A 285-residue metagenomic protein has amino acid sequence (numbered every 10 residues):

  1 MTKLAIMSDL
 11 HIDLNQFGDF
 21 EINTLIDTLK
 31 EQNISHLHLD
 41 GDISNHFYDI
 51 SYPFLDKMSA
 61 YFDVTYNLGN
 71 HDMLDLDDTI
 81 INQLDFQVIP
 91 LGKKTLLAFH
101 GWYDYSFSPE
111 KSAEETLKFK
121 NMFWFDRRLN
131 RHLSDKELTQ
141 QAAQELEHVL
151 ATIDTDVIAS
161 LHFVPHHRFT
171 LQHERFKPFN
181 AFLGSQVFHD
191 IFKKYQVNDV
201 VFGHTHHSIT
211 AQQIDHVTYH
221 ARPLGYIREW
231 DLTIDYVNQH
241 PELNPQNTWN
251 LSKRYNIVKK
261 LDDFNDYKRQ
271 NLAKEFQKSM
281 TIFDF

Functional and structural regions predicted by a protein language model:
M1-A5, V88-A98, Y103, S108 (+3 more regions): Beta-strand-turn-beta hairpins that frame and shape the catalytic cleft of phosphate-ester-processing enzymes
M1-K57, M73-D75, W124-H132, F285: N-terminal active-site segment of His-dependent metallophosphoesterases
I6-S8, L37-D42, V64-N70, N82-D85 (+4 more regions): Active-site neighborhood of phospho(di)ester-bond hydrolases with catalytic His/Asp-centered motifs
H11-Q16, S44-I50, N70-D77, I89 (+4 more regions): Active-site environment of divalent metal-dependent phosphoester hydrolases
I26-L29, T79-K93, L97, A142-T155: Short amphipathic alpha-helices and their capping/turn segments at secondary-structure boundaries
D56-S59, D63-T65, G92-T95, H166-S252: Conserved beta-sheet core of the metallophosphoesterase superfamily
A98-D154, F163-R175, N247, N256-D262: Active-site-proximal loop/helix segment associated with metal-binding centers of metalloenzymes
A142-A143, N244-F285: A short C-terminal boundary segment appended to hydrolase-like catalytic domains
